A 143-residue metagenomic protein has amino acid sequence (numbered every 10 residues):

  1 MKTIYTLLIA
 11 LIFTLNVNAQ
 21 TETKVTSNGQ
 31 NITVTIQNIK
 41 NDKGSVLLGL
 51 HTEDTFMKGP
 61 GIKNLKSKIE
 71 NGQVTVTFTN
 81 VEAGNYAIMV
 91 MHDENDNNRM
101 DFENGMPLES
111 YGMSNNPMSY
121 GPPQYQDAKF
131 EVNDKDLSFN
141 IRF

Functional and structural regions predicted by a protein language model:
M1-V25: Bacterial Sec-dependent N-terminal signal peptides
A19-H51, F102-F143: Primarily secretory-pathway and cell-envelope proteins
K40, N80-E82, E94: Short loop/turn positions at the edges of beta-strands in beta-sheet-rich folds
G49-L65: Short amphipathic beta-strand segments in non-cytosolic proteins
S67-G72, E131-N133: Short proline/glycine- and polar residue-rich coil/turn motifs
G72, T77, E82-N85: A glycine-anchored, Pro-Gly-centered beta-turn/N-cap motif
Y86-V90: A short tyrosine-centered beta-strand micro-motif
E94-D101: Acidic, glycine-anchored loop motifs typical of Ca2+
